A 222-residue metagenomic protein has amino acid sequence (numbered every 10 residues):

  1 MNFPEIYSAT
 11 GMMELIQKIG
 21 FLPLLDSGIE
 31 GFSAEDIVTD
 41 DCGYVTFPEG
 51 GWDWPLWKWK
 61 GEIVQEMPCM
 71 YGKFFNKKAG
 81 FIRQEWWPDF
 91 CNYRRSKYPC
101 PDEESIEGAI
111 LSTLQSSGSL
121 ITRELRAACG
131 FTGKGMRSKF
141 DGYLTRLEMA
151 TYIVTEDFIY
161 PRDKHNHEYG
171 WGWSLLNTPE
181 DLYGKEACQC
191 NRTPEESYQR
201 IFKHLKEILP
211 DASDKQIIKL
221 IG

Functional and structural regions predicted by a protein language model:
M1-G222: Long, low-complexity intrinsically disordered regions
